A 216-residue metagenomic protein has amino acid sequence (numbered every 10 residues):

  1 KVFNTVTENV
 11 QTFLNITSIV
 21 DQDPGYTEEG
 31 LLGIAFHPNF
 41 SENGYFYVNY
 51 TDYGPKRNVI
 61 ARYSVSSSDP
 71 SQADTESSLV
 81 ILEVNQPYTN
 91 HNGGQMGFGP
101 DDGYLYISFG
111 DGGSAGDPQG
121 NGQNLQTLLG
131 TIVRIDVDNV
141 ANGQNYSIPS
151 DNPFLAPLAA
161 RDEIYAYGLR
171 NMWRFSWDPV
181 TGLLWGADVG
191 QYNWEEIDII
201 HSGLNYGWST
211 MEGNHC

Functional and structural regions predicted by a protein language model:
K1-G116, R174-G190: Acidic, Gly/Ser/Thr-rich repeat motifs that build Ca2+-stabilized beta-propeller blades
P24, E29-L31, N39, D101 (+1 more regions): Beta-propeller domain segments
